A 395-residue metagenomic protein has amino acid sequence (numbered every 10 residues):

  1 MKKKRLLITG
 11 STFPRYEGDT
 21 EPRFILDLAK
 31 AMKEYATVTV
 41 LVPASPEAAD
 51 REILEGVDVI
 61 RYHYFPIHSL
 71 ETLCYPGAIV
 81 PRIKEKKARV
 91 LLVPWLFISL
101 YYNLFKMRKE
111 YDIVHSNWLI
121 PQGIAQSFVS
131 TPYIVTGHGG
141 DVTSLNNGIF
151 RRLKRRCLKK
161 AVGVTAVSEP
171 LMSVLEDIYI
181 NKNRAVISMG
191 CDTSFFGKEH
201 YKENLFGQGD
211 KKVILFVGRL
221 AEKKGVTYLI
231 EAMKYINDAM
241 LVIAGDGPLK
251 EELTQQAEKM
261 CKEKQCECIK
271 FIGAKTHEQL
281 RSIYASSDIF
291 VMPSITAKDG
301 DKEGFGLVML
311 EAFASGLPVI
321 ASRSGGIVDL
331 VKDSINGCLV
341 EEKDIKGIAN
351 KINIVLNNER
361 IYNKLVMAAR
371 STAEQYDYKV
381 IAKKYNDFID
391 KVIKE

Functional and structural regions predicted by a protein language model:
M1-H63: N-terminal subdomain of nucleotide-sugar transferases
R23, K212-Y235, P248-E252, K346 (+1 more regions): A conserved mid-protein helix/loop that constitutes part of the nucleotide-sugar donor-binding site
H68, L145-G148, S173-E176, K182 (+1 more regions): Acidic anion/phosphate-binding donor-loop and adjacent secondary structure in glycosyltransferase catalytic cores
T254-Q279: Nucleotide-activated donor-binding/catalytic signature segment of Leloir-type glycosyltransferases, i.e., the conserved
A274-K275, I283-S287: Short alpha-helical donor nucleotide-sugar binding micro-motif in glycosyltransferases
A285-G300, L317: Acidic donor-binding loop of glycosyltransferase active sites
M309, A314, P318-A321, V331: Short hydrophobic beta-strand element within catalytic cores of glycosyltransferases and related nucleotide-activated
L330-S334, C338-I345, N353-R360, E374: Conserved acidic donor-binding segment of nucleotide-sugar-dependent glycosyltransferases
